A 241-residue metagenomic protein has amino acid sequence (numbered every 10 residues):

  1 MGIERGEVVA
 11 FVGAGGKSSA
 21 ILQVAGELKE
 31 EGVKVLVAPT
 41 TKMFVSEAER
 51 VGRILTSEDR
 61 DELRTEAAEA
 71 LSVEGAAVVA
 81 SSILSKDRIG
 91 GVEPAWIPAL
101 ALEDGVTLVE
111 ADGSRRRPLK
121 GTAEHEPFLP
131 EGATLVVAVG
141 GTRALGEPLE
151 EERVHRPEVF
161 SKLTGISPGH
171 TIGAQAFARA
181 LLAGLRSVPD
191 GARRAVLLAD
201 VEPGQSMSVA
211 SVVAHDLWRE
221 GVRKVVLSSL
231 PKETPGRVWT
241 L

Functional and structural regions predicted by a protein language model:
M1-E31: Walker A (P-loop) phosphate-binding motif
I3-E7, E31-V33, S72-G75, L102-G105 (+3 more regions): Short coil/turn connectors at secondary-structure junctions
F11, V35-P39, V78-S81, T107-G113 (+3 more regions): General beta-strand structural signal in soluble alpha/beta enzymes
G13-A14, T40, S81-I83, A199-E202 (+1 more regions): Structural motif
S18-L22, E47, I89, R116-L119: Short glycine/serine/threonine-rich phosphate/pyrophosphate-binding segments that cradle anionic phosphate groups
A25-V78: N-terminal phosphate/diphosphate-binding loop that engages ATP/GTP or pyrophosphate donors across diverse enzyme folds
T56, K86-E93, I97, A101-L102 (+3 more regions): Conserved catalytic-core segment of NTP-binding enzymes
A67-A95, G105: Ligand-binding beta-strand-loop-alpha-helix segment within the catalytic cores of soluble metabolic enzymes
